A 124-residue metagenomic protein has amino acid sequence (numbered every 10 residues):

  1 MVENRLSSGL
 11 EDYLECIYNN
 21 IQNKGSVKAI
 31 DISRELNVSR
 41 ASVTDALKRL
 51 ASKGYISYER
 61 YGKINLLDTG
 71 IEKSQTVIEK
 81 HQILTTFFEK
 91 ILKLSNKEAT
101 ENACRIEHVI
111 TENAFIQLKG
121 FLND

Functional and structural regions predicted by a protein language model:
V2-V38: N-terminal helix-turn-helix DNA-binding core of bacterial DNA-binding proteins
L10, H81, A103: Short amphipathic alpha-helical/adjacent loop interface patches that line ligand and macromolecule-binding sites
E15, D45, E101: DNA-binding alpha-helical recognition surfaces that contact promoter or target DNA
A29-R60, D68: Canonical helix-turn-helix DNA-binding module
S39, K93-K97: Helix N-cap / loop-to-helix initiation motif
G62-H81: Basic, amphipathic "hinge/linker" alpha-helix immediately C-terminal to the N-terminal HTH DNA-binding motif
K80-I91: Alpha-helical linker/hinge and terminal dimerization helices associated with HTH transcriptional regulators
E101-D124: C-terminal regulatory/oligomerization modules of transcriptional regulators
